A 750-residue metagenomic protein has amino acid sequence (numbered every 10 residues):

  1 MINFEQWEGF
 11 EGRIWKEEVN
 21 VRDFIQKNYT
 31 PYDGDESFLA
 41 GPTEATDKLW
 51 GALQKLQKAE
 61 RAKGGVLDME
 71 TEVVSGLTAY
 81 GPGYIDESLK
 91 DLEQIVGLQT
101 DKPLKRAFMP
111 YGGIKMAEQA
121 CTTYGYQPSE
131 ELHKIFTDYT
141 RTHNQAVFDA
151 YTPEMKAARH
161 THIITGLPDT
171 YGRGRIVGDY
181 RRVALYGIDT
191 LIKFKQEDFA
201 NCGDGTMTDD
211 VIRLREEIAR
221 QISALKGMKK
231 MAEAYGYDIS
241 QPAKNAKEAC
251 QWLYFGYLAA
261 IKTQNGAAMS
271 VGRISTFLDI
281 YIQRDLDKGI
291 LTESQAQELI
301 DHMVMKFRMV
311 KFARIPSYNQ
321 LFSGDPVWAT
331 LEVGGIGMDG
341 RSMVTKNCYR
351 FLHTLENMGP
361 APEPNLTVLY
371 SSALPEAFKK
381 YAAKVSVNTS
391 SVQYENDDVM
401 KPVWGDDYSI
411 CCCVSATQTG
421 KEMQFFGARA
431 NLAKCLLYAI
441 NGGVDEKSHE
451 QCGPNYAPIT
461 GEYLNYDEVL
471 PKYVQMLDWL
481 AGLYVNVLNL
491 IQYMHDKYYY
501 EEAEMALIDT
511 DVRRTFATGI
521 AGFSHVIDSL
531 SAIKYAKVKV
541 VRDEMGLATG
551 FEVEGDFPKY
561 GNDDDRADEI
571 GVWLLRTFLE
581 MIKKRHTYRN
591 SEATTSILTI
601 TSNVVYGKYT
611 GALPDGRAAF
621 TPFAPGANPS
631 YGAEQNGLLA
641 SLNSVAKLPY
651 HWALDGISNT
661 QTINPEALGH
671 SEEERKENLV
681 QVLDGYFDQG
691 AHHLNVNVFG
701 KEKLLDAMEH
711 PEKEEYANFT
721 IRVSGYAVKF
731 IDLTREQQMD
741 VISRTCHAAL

Functional and structural regions predicted by a protein language model:
I2-L750: Conserved catalytic cores of very large enzyme subunits
